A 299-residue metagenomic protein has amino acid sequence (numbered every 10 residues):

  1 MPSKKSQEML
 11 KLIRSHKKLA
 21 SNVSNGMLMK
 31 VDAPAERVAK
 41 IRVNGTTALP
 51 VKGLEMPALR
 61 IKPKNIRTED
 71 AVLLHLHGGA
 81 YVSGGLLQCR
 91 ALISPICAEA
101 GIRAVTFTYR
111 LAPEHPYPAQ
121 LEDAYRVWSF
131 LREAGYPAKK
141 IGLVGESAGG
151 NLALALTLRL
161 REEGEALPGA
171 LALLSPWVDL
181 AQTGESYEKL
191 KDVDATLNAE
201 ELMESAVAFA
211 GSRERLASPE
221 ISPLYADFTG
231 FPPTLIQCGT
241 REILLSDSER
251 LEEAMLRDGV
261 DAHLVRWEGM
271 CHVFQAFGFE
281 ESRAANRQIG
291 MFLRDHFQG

Functional and structural regions predicted by a protein language model:
M1-I66, E280, G299: A glycine/proline-hinged amphipathic helix-loop "lid/cap" segment that gates access to hydrophobic ligand pockets
E69-G79: Short beta-strand element of the alpha/beta-hydrolase
G85-L86, L92, V105-K140, F277-S282: Catalytic nucleophile-loop/oxyanion-hole region of alpha/beta-hydrolase and closely related hydrolase-like folds
G145, G149, A153: Gly/Ala-rich beta-loop-alpha elbow adjacent to hydrolase catalytic centers
L158-L216, G230: Hydrolase active-site cap/lid region
I236-C238: Short beta-strand/loop motif that positions the catalytic acidic residue of the alpha/beta-hydrolase fold
L256-H272: Catalytic histidine neighborhood in serine/cysteine hydrolases with alpha/beta-hydrolase-type architecture
G278-G299: Catalytic active-site module of serine/aspartate enzymes centered on a nucleophile-bearing elbow/loop
